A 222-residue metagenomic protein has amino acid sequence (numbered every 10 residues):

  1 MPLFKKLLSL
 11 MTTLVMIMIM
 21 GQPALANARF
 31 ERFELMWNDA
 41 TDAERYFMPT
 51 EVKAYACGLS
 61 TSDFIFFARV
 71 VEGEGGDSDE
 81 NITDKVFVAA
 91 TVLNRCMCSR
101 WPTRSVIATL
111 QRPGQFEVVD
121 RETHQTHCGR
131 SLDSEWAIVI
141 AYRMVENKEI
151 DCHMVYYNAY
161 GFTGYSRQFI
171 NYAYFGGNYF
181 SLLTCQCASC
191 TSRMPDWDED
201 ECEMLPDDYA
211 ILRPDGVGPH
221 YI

Functional and structural regions predicted by a protein language model:
M1-F33, H220-Y221: Gram-positive cell-envelope targeting signals
F30-I222: Bacterial extracytoplasmic/cell-wall-associated proteins, especially those involved in peptidoglycan
